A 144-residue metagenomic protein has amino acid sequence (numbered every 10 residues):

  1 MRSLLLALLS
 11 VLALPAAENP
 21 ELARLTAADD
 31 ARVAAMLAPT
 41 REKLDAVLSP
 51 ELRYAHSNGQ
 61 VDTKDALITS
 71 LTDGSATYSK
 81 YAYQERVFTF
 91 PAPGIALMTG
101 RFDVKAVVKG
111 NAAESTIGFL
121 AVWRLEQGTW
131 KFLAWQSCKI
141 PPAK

Functional and structural regions predicted by a protein language model:
M1-L4: Positively charged n-region of N-terminal signal peptides that target proteins for export
L9-A17: Hydrophobic h-region of N-terminal signal peptides that target proteins for export in Gram-negative bacteria
A17-A46, E51-K144: A beta-strand edge to alpha-helix "cap/lid" segment located at domain peripheries
